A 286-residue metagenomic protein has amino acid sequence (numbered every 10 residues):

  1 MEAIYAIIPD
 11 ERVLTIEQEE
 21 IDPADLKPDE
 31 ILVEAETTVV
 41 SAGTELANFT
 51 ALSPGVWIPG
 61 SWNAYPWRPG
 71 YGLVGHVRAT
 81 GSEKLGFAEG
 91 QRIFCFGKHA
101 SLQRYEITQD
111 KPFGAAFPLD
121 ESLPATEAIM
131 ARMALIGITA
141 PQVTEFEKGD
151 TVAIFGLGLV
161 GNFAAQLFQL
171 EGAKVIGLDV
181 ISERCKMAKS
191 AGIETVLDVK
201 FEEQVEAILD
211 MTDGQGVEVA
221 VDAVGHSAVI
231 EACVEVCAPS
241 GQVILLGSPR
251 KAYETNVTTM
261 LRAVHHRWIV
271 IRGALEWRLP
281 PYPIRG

Functional and structural regions predicted by a protein language model:
P23-V40, L52-H99: Glycine-rich beta-strand-centered segment in the early N-terminal region that forms part of a ligand/cofactor-binding
E30, T37, G72, Q91-R92 (+6 more regions): Residue-level marker of beta-strand positions
A42, G97-D110: A structural motif shared across PLP-dependent enzymes of the aminotransferase-like
G86-F87, F146, C237: Short, well-ordered loop/turn sites that connect or cap secondary structure elements
A100-S101, V180-M187, T255-M260: Short, glycine/polar-rich helix-capping loops at beta-to-alpha or helix-loop-helix junctions that flank or form
P124-E202, E206: Mid-domain Rossmann-like dinucleotide-binding core that forms the NAD(H)/NADP(H) cofactor-binding site
E206-A220: A short acidic, Gly/Pro-enriched loop at the edge of an enzyme's catalytic core that lines a small-molecule cofactor
E231-G286: Glycine-rich phosphate-binding loop and adjacent beta-alpha segment of Rossmann(oid) nucleotide-cofactor-binding
